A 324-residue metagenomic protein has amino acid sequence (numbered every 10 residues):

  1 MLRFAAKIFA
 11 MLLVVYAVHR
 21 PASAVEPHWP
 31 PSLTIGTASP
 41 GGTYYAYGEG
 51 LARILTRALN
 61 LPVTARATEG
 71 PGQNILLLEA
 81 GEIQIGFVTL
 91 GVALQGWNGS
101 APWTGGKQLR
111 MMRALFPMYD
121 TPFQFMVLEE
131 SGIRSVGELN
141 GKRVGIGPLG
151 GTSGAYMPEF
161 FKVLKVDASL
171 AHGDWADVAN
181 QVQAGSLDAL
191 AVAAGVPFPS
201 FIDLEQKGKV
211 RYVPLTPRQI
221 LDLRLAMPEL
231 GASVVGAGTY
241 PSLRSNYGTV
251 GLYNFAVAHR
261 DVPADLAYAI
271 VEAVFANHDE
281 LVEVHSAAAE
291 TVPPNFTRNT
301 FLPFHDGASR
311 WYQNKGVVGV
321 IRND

Functional and structural regions predicted by a protein language model:
M1-P30: Short, low-complexity disordered leader/linker segments with a strong preference for bacterial N-terminal type II
V25-Q95: N-terminal (or domain-start) structured segment
P30, N60, G70-Q73, A80-I83 (+6 more regions): Extracytoplasmic
P31, G173, D177, Q183-A184 (+5 more regions): An extracytoplasmic/periplasmic, membrane-proximal ligand-sensing/linker region
S32-A58, P62-V63, P117, T121-A184 (+4 more regions): Bilobed "Venus flytrap"/periplasmic-binding protein-like clamshell domains and structurally analogous long
I83-Y119, G195-F198: Acidic, polar ligand-binding/catalytic clefts
L90-V92, S100-P102, S131, D167-V262: Pocket-lining segment of extracytoplasmic ligand-binding domains
K142-E159, M227-T300: Ligand-binding clefts/hinges and TM-proximal coupling segments of bilobed small-molecule sensing domains
